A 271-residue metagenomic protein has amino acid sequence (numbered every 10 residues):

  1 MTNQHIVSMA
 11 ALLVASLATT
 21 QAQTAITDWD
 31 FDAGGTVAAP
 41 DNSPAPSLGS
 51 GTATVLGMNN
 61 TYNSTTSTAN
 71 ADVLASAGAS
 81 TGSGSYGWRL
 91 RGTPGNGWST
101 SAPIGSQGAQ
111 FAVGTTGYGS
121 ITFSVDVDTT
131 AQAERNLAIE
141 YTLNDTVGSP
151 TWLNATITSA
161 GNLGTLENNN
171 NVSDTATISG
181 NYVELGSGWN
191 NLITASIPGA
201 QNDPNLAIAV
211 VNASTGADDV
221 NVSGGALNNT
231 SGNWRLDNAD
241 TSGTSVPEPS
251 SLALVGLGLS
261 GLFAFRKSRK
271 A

Functional and structural regions predicted by a protein language model:
M1-S8, P249: Bacterial N-terminal signal peptides that target proteins for export
L17-A22: Sec/Tat signal peptide C-region and signal peptidase I cleavage site
Q23-T66: Extracellular carbohydrate-recognition regions
A25-D41, Q132, W152, T156-S245: Terminal, low-complexity interaction segments
L56-T116: Surface-exposed, low-complexity/disordered Ser/Thr/Gly/Pro/Asn-rich loops and linkers
G114-S124, E134, D203: Extended extracellular/luminal ectodomain segments enriched in beta-structured repeat modules
A133-Y141: Beta-strand acidic-aromatic groove motif in beta-rich domains, primarily in extracellular
E248-F265: A short, hydrophobic C-terminal helix/tail in secreted or cell-surface proteins
